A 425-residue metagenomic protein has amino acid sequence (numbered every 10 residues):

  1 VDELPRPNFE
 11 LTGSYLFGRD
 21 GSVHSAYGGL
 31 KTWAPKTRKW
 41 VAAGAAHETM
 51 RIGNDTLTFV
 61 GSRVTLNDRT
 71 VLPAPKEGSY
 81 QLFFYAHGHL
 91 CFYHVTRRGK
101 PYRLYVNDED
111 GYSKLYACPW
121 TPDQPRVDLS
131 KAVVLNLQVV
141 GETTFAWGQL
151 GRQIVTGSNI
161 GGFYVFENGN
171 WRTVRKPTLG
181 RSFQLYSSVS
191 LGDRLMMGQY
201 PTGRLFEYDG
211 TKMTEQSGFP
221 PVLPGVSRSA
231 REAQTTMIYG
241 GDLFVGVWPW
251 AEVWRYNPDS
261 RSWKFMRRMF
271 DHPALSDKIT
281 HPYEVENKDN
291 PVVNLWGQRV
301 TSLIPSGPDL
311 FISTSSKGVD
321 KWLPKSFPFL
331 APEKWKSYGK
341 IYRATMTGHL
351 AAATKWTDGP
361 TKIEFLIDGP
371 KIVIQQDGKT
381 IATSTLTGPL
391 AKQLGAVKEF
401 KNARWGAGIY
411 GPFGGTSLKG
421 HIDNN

Functional and structural regions predicted by a protein language model:
V1-L11, G21-L90, T96-F145, Q149-Q153 (+7 more regions): Trp- and S/T/G-rich repeat-edge/linker motifs of beta-rich repeat architectures
N67-D68, D209, D368, Q375-I381: Short strand-turn-strand beta-turns centered on an Asx-Gly dipeptide
P201, P249, I367-G369: A generic beta-sheet turn/junction motif
K278-T280, S384-H421: Flexible glycan-contacting loops in extracellular carbohydrate-active proteins
L295, A352-G359, G414-H421: Extracellular/lumenal carbohydrate-interaction signature centered on repeated Trp-anchored short motifs
H349-A352, K379-S384: Surface-exposed loop/edge segments in extracytoplasmic proteins
G359-V373: Localized edge beta-strand/strand-to-loop motifs within extracellular or lumenal beta-rich domains
D423-N425: Extracellular beta-strand elements of beta-rich domains used for carbohydrate recognition/degradation or cell-matrix
